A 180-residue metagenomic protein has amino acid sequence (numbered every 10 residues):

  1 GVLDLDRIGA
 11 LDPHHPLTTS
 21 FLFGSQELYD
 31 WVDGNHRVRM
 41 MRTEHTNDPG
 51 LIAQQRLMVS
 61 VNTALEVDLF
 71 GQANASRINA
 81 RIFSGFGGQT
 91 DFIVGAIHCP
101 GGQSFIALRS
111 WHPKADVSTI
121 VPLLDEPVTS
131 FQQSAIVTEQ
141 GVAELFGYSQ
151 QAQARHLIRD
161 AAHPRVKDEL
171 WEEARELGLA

Functional and structural regions predicted by a protein language model:
G1-A180: Conserved phosphate- and dinucleotide-binding cores of soluble alpha/beta proteins, encompassing both enzyme active
